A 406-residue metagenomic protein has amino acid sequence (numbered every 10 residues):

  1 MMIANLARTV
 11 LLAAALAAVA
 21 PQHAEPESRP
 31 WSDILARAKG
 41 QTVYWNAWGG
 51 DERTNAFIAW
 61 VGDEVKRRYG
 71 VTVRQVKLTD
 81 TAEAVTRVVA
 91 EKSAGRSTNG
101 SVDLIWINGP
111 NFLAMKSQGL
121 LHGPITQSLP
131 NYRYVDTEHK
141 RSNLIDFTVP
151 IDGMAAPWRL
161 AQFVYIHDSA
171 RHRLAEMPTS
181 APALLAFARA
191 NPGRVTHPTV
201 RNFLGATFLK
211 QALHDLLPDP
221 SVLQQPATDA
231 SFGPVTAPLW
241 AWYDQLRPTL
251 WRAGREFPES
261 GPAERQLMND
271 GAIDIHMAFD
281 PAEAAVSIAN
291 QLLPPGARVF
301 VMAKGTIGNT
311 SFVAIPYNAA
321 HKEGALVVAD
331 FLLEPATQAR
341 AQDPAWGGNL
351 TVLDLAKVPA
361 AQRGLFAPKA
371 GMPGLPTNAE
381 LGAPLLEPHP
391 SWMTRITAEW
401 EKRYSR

Functional and structural regions predicted by a protein language model:
M1-K39: Short, low-complexity disordered leader/linker segments with a strong preference for bacterial N-terminal type II
P26-R29, Q266, P373-R406: Conserved C-terminal helix/tail region of periplasmic/extracytoplasmic solute-binding proteins
P30-K39, N46, G50-T72, Y165: Short, polar/charged alpha-helical segment
W48-W60, V76-E83, T98, V102 (+1 more regions): Extracytoplasmic ligand-binding site segments that recognize negatively charged/polar headgroups
A84, F112, E264-R265, A325 (+1 more regions): Short, hydrophobic alpha-helical packing/hinge segments within bilobed ligand-binding/sensory domains
V88-S97: Short, well-structured alpha-helical segments in soluble
Q211, W251-N318, Q362-L365: Extracytoplasmic/periplasmic substrate-binding proteins
T306-I307, S311-E380: Mature extracytoplasmic/periplasmic domains
